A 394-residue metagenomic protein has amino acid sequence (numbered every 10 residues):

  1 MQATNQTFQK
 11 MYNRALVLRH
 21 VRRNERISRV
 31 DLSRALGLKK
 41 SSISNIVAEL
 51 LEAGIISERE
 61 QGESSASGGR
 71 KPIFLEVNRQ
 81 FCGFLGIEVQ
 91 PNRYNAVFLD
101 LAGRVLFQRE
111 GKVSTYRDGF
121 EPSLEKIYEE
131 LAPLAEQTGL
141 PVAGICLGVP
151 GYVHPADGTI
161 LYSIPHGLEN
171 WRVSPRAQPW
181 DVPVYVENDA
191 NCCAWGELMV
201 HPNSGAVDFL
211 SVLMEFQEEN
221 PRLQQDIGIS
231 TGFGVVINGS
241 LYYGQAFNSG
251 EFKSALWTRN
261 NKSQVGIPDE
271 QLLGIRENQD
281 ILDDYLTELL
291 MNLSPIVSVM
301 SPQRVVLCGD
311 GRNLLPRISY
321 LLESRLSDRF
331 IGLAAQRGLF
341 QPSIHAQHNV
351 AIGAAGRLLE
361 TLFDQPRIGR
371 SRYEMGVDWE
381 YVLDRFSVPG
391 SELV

Functional and structural regions predicted by a protein language model:
M1-E60, A66-G69, F74-K112, Y116-K126 (+3 more regions): ATP-binding/phosphotransfer module of carbohydrate and carboxylate kinases, centering on a glycine-rich
S65, V105, H154, C193 (+5 more regions): Flexible, glycine-rich phosphate/dinucleotide-binding loops and adjacent beta-alpha linkers at cofactor/substrate
F74, F84-E88, V142-C146, F209-L213 (+1 more regions): Short glycine-aspartate micro-motif
D100, P155, V236: Short, acidic, Ser/Thr-enriched surface-loop or helix-capping motifs
V105, E110-D208, P316-G332: Glycine-rich phosphate-binding loop and adjoining helix at the ATP-binding site of ATP-dependent phosphoryl-transfer
Q108, G119-F120, S174, V182-D284 (+3 more regions): Glycine/GP-enriched mid-protein hinge/lid loop-to-helix segment characteristic of carbohydrate kinases
P150-Y152, E215-Q217, G311: Short glycine-rich anion-binding loops that position phosphate/pyrophosphate groups of nucleotides and phosphorylated
